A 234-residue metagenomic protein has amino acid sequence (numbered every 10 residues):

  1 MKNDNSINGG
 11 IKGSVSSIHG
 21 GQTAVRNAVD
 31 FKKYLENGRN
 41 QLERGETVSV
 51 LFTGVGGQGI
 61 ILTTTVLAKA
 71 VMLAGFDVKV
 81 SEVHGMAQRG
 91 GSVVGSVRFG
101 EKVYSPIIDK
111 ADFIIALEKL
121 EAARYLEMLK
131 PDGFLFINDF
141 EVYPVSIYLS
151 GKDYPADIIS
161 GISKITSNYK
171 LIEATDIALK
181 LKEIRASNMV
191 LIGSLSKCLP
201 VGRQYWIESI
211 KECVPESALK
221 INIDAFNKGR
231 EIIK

Functional and structural regions predicted by a protein language model:
K2, N8, G13-K234: Active-site cofactor/cluster-binding pocket
